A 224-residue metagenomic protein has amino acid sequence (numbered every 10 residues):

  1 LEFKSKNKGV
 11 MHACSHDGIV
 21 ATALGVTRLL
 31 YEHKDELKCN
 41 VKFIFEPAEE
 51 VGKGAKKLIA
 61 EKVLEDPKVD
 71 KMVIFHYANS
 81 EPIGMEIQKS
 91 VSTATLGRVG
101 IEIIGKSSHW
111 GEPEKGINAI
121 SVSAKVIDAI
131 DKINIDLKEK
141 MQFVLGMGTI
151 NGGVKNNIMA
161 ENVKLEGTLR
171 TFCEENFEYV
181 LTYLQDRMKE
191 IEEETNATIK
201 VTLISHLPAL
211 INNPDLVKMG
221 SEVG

Functional and structural regions predicted by a protein language model:
E2-M11, D17-G18, D35-T149, G153-N157: Histidine/acidic-residue-rich, glycine-tolerant segments that coordinate divalent metal ions
I19-A23: Alpha-helical transmembrane segments that form the membrane-embedded catalytic/substrate-binding core of multi-pass
L24-R28, K56, A124, S221: Residues within alpha-helical segments
G25, K53-K57, E114, Y179-T182 (+1 more regions): Generic recognition of short, well-ordered alpha-helical segments
G25-K38: Flexible, small-residue-rich helix->loop connector segments that border functional cores
L29, E61-K62, E190-I191: A generic secondary-structure signal
I120-G224: Metal-dependent amide/peptide-bond hydrolase catalytic core, centered on the "pita-bread" metallohydrolase fold
